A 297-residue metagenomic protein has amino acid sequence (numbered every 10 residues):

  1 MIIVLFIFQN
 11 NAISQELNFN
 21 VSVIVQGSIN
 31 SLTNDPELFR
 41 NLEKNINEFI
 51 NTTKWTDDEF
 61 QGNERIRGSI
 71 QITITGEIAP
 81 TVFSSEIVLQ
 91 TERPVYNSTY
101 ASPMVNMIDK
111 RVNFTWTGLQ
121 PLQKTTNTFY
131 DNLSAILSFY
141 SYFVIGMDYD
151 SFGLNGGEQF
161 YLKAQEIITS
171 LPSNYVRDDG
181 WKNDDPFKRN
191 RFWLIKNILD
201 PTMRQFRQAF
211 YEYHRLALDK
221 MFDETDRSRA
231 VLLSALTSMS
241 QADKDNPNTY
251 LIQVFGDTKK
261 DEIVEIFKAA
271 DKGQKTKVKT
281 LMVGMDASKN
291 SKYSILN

Functional and structural regions predicted by a protein language model:
M1-N18: Bacterial Sec-dependent N-terminal signal peptides
E16-S84, V95-N97: Start-of-domain marker
N20-I24, M203, R207-N297: A cross-kingdom marker for long, charged
S28-P36, Q123-D131, D245: Second-shell loop/turn segments in exported
N47-W55, G146-D150, V264, K268: Sec-exported extracytoplasmic/periplasmic mature domains
A79-F192: Acidic/His-rich structured neighborhood in mature extracellular/periplasmic domains
G157-E158, L162-L236: Charged, compositionally biased boundary regions
